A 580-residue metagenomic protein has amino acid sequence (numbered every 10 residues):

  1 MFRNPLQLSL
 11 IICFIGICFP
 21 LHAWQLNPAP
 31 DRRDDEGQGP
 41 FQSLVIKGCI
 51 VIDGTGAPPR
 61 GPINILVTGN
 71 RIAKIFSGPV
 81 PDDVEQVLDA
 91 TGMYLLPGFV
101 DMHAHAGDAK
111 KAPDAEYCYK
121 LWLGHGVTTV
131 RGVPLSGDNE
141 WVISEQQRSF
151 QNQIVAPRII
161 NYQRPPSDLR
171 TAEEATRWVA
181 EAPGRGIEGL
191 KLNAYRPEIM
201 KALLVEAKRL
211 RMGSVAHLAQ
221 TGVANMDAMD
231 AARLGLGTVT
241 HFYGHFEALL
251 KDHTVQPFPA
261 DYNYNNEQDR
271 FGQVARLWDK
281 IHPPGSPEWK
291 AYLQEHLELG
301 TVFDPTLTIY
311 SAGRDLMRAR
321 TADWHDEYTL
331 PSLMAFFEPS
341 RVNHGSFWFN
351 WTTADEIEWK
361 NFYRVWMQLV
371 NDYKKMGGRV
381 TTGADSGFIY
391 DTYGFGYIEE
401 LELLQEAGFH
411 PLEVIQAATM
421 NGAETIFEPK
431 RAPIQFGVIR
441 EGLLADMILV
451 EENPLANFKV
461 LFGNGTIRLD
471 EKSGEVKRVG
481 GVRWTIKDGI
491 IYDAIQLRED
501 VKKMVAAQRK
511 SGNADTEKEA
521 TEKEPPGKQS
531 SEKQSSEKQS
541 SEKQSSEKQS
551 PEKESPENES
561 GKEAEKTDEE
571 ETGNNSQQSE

Functional and structural regions predicted by a protein language model:
L26-Q42, V51, T55-L96: Histidine-rich, glycine-flanked metal-binding segment
C49, W348-W351, I357, Y363 (+4 more regions): C-terminal helical cap
A90-Q151, R170, M226-A231, H241: Metal-associated gating/positioning segment near the N- to mid-region
C118-E140, A156-R164, P183-Y195, L204 (+4 more regions): Divalent metal-dependent hydrolysis catalytic cores, especially in the metallo-beta-lactamase
R164-L210, T238, N265-P283: Active-site gating/metal-coordination segments in enzymes
E181-L190, H245-A407, V505-Q508: Active-site neighborhoods of metal-dependent hydrolases
E441-E499: C-terminal cap of metal-dependent C-N hydrolases
